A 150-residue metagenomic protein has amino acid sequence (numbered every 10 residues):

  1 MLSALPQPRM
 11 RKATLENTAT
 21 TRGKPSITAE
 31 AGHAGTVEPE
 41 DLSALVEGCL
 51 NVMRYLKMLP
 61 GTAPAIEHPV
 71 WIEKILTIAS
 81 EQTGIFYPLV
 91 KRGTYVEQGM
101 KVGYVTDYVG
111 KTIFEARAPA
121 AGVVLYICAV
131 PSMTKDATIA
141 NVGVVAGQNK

Functional and structural regions predicted by a protein language model:
M1-K150: Structured catalytic-domain cores with a bias toward divalent-metal coordination
